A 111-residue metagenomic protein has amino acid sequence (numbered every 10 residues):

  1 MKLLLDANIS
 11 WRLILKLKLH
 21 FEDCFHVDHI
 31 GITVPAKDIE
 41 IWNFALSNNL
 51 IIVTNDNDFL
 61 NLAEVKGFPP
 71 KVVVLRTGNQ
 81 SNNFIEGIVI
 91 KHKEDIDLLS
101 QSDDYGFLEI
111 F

Functional and structural regions predicted by a protein language model:
M1-K2, F111: Absolute protein N-terminus
K2-N48: N-terminal first-folded block
L5-D6, T54-N55, T77: Small/polar loops that bind or transfer phosphate-bearing groups
W11, F59-N61, S81: Glycine-rich nucleotide phosphate-binding loop and flanking beta-alpha elements of Rossmann-like dinucleotide-binding
I32-I39, D56-N57, Q80-F84: Residues at secondary-structure transition points
N49-A63: Acidic, metal-binding active-site segment of PIN/NYN-like and related structure-specific nucleases
E64-P69: Glycine-rich loop at the start of a catalytic domain that most often binds anionic cofactors/ligands
P70-E109: C-terminal structural segments of small proteins and small subunits
